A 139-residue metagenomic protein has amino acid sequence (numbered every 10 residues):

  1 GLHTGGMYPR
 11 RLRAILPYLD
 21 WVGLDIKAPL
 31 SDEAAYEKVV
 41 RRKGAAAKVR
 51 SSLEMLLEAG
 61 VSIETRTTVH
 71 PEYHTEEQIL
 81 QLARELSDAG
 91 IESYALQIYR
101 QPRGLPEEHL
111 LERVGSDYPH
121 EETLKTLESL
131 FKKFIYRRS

Functional and structural regions predicted by a protein language model:
G1-H109: Conserved AdoMet/S-adenosylmethionine-binding subsite of the radical SAM
V49, T65, R103-S139: Short acidic, glycine/proline-enriched helix-loop-strand junctions
